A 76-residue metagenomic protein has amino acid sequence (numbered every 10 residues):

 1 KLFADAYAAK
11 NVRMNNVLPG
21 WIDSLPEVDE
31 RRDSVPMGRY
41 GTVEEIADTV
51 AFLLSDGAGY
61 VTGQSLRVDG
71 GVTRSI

Functional and structural regions predicted by a protein language model:
K1, D5, V12-N15, E44-D48: Conserved active-site helix of classical SDR/Rossmann-fold NAD(P)-dependent CH-OH oxidoreductases
D5-A9, I22, G41, L54: A short hydrophobic alpha-helix cap/turn motif
A8, R13, V61-G63: Short, small/polar-rich loop/turn modules that mediate ligand/substrate recognition or access, typified
R13-D23, L54, R67-D69: Conserved SDR Rossmann-fold cofactor-binding beta-strand/turn motif
W21-Y40: A short C-terminal helix-loop "cap" of Rossmann-like NAD(P)-dependent dehydrogenase/epimerase domains
V35-I46, G57: A conserved structural motif in NAD(P)-dependent oxidoreductases
A51, T62-I76: Short C-terminal tail/terminal secondary-structure segment of NAD(P)H-dependent dehydrogenase/reductase domains
